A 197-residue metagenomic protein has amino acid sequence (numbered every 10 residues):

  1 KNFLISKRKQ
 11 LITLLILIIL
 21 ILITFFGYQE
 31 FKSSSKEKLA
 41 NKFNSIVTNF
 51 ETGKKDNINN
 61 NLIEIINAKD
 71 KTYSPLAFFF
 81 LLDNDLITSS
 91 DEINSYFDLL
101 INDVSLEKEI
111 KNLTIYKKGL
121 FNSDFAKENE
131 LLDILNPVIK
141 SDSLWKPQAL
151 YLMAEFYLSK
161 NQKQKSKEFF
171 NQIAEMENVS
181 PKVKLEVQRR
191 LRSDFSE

Functional and structural regions predicted by a protein language model:
K1-L20: N-terminal positive-inside, membrane-proximal cytosolic segments immediately preceding the first
L22-N41: Transmembrane signal-anchor/signal-peptide helices with a preference for the extracytoplasmic
E30, I66-A68, N102-L106: Flexible helix-coil transition and linker loops at the boundaries of alpha-helical arrays
K36, K55-D56, S90-D91, E128 (+1 more regions): TPR-repeat structural position
L39-N57: Short extracytoplasmic/periplasmic juxtamembrane "stem" segments immediately C-terminal to an N-terminal membrane anchor
I58-S74, Q162: Juxtamembrane/interfacial segments around transmembrane helices
T72, F78, D85, N94-E197: Soluble extracytoplasmic domains of inner/organellar membrane proteins
